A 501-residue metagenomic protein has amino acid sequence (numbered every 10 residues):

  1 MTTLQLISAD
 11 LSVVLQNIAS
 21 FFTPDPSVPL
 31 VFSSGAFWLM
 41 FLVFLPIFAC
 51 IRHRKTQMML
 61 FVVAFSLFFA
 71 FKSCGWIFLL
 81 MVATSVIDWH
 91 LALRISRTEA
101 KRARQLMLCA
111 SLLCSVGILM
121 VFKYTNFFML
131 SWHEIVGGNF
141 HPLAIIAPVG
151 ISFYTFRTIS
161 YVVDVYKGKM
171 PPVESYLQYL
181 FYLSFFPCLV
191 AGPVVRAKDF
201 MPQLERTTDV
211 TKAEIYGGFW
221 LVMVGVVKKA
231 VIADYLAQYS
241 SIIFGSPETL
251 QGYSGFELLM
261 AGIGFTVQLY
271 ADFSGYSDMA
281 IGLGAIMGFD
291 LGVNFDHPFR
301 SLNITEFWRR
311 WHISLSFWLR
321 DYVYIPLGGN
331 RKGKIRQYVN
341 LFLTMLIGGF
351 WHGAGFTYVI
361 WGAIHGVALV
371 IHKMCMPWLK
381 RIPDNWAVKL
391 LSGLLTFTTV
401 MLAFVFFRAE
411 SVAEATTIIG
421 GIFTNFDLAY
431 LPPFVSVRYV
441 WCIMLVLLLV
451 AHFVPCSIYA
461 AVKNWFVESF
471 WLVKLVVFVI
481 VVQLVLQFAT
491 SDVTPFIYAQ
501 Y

Functional and structural regions predicted by a protein language model:
T2-V450, C456, A460-Q500: Membrane-embedded transmembrane alpha-helical bundles that form the catalytic cores of multi-pass lipid-modifying
